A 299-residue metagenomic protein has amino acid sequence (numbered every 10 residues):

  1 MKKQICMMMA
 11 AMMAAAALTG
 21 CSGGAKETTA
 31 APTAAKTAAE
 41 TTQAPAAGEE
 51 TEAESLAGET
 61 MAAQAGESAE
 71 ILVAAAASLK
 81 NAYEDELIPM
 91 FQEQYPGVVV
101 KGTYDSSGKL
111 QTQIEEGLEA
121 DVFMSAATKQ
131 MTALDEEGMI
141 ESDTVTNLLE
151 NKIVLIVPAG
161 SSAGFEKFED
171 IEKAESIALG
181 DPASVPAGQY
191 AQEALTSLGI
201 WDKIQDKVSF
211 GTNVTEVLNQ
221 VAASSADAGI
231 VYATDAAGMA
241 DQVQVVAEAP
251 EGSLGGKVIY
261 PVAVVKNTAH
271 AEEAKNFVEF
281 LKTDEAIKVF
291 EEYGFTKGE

Functional and structural regions predicted by a protein language model:
M1-I5, M9: Positively charged n-region of N-terminal signal peptides that target proteins for export
Q4, S22-Q94, G108, T112-E115 (+4 more regions): Exported/periplasmic ABC-transporter solute-binding proteins
A16-G20: C-terminal motif of bacterial Sec signal peptides marking the signal peptidase cleavage site
I71, V98-V100, I153: Conserved beta-strand core positions
G97-S107: A short beta-strand-loop structural module common to alpha/beta enzyme folds
G102, S142-T144, D206-V208: Surface-exposed patches in mature extracellular/periplasmic domains of secreted proteins
D121-S125: Periplasmic-binding protein-like
T144-I153: Short, glycine-/small- and polar/acidic-enriched structural segments that line small-molecule recognition paths
